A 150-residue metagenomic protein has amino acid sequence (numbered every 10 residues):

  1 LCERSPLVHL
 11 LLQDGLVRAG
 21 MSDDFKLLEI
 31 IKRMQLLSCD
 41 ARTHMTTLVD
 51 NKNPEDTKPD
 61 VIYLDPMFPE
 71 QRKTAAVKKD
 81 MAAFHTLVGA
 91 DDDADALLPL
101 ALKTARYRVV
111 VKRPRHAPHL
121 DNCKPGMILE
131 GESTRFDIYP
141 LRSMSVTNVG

Functional and structural regions predicted by a protein language model:
C2-V61: S-adenosyl-L-methionine
P6, T43, M67-P69, K73 (+1 more regions): Short, glycine/acidic-enriched loop or turn micro-motifs at the edges of active sites
Q13, V49-D50, T74-V77, N122-K124: Short amphipathic alpha-helical segments
R18, P54, K78-A82, M127-I128: Glycine-rich, phosphate-binding/catalytic loops in enzymes
P66-L97: Mobile active-site "lid"/loop adjacent to the S-adenosyl-L-methionine
D93-S143: Conserved Class I SAM-dependent methyltransferase catalytic core
M144, N148-G150: Primary mode marks residue(s) on the alpha4-beta5-alpha5 output face of response regulator receiver
